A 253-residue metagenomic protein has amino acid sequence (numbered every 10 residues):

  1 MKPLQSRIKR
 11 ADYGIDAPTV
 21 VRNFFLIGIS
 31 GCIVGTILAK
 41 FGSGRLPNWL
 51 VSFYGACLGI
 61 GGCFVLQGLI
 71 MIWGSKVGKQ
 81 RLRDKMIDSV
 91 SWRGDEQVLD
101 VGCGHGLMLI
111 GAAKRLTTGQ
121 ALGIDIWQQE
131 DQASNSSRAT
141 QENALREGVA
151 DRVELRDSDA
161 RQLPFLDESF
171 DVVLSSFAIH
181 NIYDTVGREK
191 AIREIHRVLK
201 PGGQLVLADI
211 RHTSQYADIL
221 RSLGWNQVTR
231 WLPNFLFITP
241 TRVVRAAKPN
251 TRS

Functional and structural regions predicted by a protein language model:
M1-I60, L69-I72: N-terminal auxiliary segments of SAM/dcSAM-dependent transferases
R93, R161-V173: A short acidic, Gly/Pro-enriched loop at the edge of an enzyme's catalytic core that lines a small-molecule cofactor
G94-G104, L122: Conserved class I S-adenosyl-L-methionine
H105-T117: Conserved SAM-binding loop of SAM-dependent methyltransferases across substrates and taxa, primarily the Class I
L116, I182-Y183, L199-P201: Helix-to-beta-strand junctions that scaffold the AdoMet/dcAdoMet cofactor pocket in Class I SAM-dependent enzymes
R188-P201: A short glycine-rich, Lys/Arg-flanked "PGG" loop and its adjoining helix->strand segment in the class I
G202-D209: Conserved beta-strand signature within the Rossmann-like core of class I S-adenosyl-L-methionine
S222-G224, T229-S253: Core SAM-dependent methyltransferase catalytic element
